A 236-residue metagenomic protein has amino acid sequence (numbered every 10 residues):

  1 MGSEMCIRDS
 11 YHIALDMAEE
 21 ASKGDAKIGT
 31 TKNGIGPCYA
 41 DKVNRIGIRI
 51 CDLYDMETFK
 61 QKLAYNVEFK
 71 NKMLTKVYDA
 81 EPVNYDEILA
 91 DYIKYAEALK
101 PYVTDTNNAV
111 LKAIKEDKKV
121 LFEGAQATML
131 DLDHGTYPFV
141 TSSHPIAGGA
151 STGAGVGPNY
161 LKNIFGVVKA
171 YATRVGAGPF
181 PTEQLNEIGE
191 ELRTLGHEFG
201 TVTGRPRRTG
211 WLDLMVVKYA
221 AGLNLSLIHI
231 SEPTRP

Functional and structural regions predicted by a protein language model:
M1-I7, E232-R235: Short, small-residue-biased leader/transition segments that mark boundaries at the very start of proteins
S3-E4, R8-A109, A113, V120: Internal alpha/beta core interface subdomains
D9-L15, V43-R45, D131-G135, V140-S142 (+1 more regions): Short acidic, glycine/serine/threonine-rich loops at helix termini
D52-F59, G135-F165: Gly/Ser/Thr-rich active-site loops/lids in small-molecule metabolic enzymes that frequently grip phosphoryl groups
Y65, F69-K72, D91, A109-K112 (+4 more regions): Alpha-helical scaffold segments in soluble metabolic enzymes
L99-P145, A154: Acidic catalytic cores of enzymes that act on phosphate-bearing nucleotides/polynucleotides
A150-L227, S231: A glycine- and small/hydrophobic-rich beta-loop-beta segment that serves as a flexible "lid/hinge" or phosphate-binding
